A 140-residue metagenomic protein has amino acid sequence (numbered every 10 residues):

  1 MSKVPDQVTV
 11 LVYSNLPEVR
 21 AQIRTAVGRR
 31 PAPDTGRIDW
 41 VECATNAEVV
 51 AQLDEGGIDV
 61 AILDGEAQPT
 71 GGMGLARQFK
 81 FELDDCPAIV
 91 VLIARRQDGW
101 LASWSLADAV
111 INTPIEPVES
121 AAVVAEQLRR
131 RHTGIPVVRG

Functional and structural regions predicted by a protein language model:
Q7-G28, A61: Conserved acidic segment of CheY-like receiver
T35-A44: Short hydrophobic/Thr-rich beta-strand motif most characteristic of the beta2 strand and flanking loop of CheY-like
C43-V60: Acidic, metal-coordinating helix/loop segments flanking the phosphotransfer/catalytic sites of two-component signaling
D59-K80: Conserved phosphotransfer microenvironments
L83-A88: His-Asp phosphorelay/catalytic-motif detector in bacterial-type signaling
A94-V110: Alpha4 helix (beta4-alpha4-beta5 surface) of REC/receiver domains from two-component response regulators
I115-V124: C-terminal output helix
H132-G140: CheY-like receiver
